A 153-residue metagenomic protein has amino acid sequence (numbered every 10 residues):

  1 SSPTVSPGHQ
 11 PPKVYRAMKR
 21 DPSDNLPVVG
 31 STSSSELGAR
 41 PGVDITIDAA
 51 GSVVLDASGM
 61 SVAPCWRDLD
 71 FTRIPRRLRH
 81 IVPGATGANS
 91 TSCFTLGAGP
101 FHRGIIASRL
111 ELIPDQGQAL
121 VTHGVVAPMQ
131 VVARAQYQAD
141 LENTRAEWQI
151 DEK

Functional and structural regions predicted by a protein language model:
S1-K153: NAD-dependent ADP-ribosyltransferases
